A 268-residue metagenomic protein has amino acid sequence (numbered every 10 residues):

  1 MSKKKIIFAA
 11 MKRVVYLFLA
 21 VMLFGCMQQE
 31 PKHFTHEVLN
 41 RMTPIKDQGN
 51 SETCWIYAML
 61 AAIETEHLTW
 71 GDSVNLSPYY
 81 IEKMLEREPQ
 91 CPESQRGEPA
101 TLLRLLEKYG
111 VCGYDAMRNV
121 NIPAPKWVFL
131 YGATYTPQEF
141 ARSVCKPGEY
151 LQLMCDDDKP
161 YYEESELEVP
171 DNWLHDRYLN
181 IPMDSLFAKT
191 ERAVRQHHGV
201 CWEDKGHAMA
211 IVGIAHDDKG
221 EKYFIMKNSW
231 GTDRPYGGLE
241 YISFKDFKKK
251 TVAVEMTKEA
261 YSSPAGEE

Functional and structural regions predicted by a protein language model:
K12-L17: Sec-dependent signal peptide recognition, specifically the positively charged N-region followed immediately by
F24-G25: C-terminal motif of bacterial Sec signal peptides marking the signal peptidase cleavage site
E30-E37: N-terminal regions that are enriched for targeting/export leaders and immediately downstream pro/stem segments
T43, V128-E268: Active-site signature of cysteine proteases
Q48-I63, P92-T101, H207-A208: Active-site nucleophilic cysteine motif
T53-I56, Y80-K83, L102-R104, G113-D115 (+3 more regions): Structural recognition of the beta-strand scaffold that forms the well-ordered cores of secreted hydrolase catalytic
V74-S143: Papain-like cysteine protease catalytic cores
